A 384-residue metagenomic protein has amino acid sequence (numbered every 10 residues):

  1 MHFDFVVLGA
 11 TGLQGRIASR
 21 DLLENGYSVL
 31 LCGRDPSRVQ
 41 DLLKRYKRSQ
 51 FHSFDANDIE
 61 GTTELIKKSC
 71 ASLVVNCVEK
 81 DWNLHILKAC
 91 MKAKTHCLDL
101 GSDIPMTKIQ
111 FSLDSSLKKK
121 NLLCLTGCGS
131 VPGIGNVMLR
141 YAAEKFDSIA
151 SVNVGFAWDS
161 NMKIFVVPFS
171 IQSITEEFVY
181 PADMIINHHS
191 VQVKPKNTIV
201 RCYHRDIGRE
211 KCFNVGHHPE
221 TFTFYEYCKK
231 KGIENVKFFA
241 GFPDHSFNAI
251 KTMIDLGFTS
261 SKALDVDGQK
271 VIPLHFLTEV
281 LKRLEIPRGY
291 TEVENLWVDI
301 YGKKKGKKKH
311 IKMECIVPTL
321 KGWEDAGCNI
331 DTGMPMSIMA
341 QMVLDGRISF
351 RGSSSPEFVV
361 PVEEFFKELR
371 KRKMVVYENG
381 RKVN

Functional and structural regions predicted by a protein language model:
F5-E24: N-terminal Rossmann NAD(P)H-binding glycine-rich loop of SDR-like oxidoreductase domains
G12, D35-S37, I104: Helix N-cap at the beta1-alpha1 junction of Rossmann-like dinucleotide-binding domains, i.e., the first residues
S28-L30: Short beta-strand element of Class I
C32-P36, D55-A56: N-terminal Rossmann-fold cofactor-binding loop
K44-I59: Rossmann-fold cofactor-recognition segment
K67, S72-L87, K94, G101-P105: N-terminal glycine-rich "phosphate-gripper" loop used for MgATP/nucleotide binding and carboxylate activation
G101-C124: Rossmann-fold NAD(P)-binding glycine/threonine-rich loop
K145-N384: C-terminal catalytic/substrate-binding lobe primarily of soluble NAD(P)-dependent oxidoreductases
